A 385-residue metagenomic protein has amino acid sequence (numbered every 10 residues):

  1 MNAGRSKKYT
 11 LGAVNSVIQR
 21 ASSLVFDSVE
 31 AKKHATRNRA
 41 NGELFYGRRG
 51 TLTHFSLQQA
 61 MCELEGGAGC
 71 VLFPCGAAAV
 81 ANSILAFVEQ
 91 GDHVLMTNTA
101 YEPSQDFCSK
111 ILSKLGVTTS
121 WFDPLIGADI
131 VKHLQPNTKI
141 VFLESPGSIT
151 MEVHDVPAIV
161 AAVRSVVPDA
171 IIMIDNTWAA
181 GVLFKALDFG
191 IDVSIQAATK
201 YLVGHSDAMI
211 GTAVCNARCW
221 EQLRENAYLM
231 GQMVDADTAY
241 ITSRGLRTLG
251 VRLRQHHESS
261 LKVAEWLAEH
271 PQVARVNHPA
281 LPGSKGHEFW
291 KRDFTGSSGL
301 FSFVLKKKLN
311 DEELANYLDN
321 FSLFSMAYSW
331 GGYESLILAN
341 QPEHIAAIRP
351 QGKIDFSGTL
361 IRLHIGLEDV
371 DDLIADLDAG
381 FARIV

Functional and structural regions predicted by a protein language model:
M1, A68, S109-K110, T118-S120 (+3 more regions): PLP-dependent enzyme catalytic core of the Aspartate aminotransferase-like
M1-N41: N-terminal glycine-rich, Lys/His-bearing helix-loop that initiates the first secondary-structure elements of many
N2-Y9, C70-H270, N277, E288: Conserved PLP-enzyme active-site core in the AAT-like
R5-K7, R20-F26, W178-A180, K200 (+6 more regions): Glycine-rich beta-alpha junction loops
S28-A78, P103-K110: Conserved N-terminal alpha-helix of the aminotransferase class I/II PLP-enzyme fold
G42, A68, M209, T238 (+3 more regions): Short amphipathic alpha-helical segments
L64, L267-P271, F321: Acidic-histidine catalytic/liganding microenvironments
R275-I361, I365: Conserved C-terminal alpha-helix-loop-beta "cap" of PLP-dependent enzymes that closes/shapes the active-site mouth
